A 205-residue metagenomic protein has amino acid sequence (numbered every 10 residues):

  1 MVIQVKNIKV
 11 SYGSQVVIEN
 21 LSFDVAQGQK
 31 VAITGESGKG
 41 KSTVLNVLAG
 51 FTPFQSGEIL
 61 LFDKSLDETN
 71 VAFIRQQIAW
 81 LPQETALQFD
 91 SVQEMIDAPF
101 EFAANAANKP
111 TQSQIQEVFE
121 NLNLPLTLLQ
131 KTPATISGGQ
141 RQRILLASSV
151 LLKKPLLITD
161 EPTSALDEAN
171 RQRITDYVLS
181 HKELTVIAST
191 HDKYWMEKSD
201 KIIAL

Functional and structural regions predicted by a protein language model:
I3, I18-N20, F119: Conserved structural motif at the start of ABC-family nucleotide-binding domains
A49: Helix-to-loop junction immediately C-terminal to a conserved catalytic motif
G57-L66, I74: Conserved ABC transporter NBD signature motif
D90-A107: Q-loop/switch helix immediately C-terminal to the Walker
P110-L128: Conserved ABC ATPase "signature" region
T132-I136, Q140: Conserved ABC ATPase signature
S149-V150: ABC ATPase C-loop
L157-E161: Catalytic Walker B motif of ABC-type/P-loop ATPase nucleotide-binding domains
